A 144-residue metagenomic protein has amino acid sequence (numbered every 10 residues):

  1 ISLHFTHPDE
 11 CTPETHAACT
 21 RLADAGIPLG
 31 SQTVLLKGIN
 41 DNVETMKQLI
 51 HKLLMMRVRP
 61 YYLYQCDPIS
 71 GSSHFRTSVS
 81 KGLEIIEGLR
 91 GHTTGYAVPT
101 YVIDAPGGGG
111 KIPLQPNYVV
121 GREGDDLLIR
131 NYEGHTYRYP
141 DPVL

Functional and structural regions predicted by a protein language model:
I1-T93: Conserved AdoMet/S-adenosylmethionine-binding subsite of the radical SAM
L54-L144: Auxiliary Fe-S-binding modules of radical SAM enzymes
